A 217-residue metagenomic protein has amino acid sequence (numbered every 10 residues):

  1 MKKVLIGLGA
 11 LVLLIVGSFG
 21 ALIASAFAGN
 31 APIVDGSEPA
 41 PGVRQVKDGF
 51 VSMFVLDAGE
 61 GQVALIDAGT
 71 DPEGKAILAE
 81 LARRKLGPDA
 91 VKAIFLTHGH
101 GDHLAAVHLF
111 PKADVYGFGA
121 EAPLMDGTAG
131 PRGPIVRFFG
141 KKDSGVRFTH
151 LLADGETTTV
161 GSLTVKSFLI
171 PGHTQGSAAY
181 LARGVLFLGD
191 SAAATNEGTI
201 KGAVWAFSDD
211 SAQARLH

Functional and structural regions predicted by a protein language model:
M1-V16: N-terminal Sec-pathway targeting helices
I15-P32: Membrane-interface motif at the C-terminal end of an N-terminal transmembrane signal
P32-R84, A179-S191: Conserved beta-strand hairpin/beta-sheet module of binuclear metal-dependent hydrolase folds, prominently
V46, A105-K112, A178-A182, H217: Alpha-helix C-terminal capping segments
I66-A68, A90-D102, Y116-F118, L169-G172 (+2 more regions): Active-site neighborhood of phospho(di)ester-bond hydrolases with catalytic His/Asp-centered motifs
P72-K75, A82-A153: Active-site HxH/HxHxD metal-binding segment of metal-dependent hydrolases
L151-T164: Cytochrome P450 C-terminal beta-domain/meander region
T164-P171, Q175-H217: Metallo-beta-lactamase
